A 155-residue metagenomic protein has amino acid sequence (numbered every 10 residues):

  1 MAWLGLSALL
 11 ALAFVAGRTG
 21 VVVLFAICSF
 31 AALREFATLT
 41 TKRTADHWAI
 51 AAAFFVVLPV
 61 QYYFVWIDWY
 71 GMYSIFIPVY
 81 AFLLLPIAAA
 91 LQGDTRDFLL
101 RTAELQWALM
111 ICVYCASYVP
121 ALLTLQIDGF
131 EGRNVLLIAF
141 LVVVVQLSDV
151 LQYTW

Functional and structural regions predicted by a protein language model:
M1-W155: Membrane-embedded alpha-helical bundles of polytopic integral membrane proteins
